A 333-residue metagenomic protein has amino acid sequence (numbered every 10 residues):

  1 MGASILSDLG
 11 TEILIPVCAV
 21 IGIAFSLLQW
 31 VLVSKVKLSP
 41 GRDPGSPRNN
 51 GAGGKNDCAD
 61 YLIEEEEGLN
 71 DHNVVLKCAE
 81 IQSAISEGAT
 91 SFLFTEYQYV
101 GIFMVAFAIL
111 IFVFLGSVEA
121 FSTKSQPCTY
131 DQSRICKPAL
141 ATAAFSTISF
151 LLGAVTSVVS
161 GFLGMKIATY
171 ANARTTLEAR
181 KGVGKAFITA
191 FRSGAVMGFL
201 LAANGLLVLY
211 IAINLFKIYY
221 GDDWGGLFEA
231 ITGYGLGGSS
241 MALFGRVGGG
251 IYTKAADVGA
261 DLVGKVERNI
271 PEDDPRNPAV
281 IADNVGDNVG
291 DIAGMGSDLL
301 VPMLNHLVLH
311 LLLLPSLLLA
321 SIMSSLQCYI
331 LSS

Functional and structural regions predicted by a protein language model:
M1-S333: Hydrophobic packing and interface segments
